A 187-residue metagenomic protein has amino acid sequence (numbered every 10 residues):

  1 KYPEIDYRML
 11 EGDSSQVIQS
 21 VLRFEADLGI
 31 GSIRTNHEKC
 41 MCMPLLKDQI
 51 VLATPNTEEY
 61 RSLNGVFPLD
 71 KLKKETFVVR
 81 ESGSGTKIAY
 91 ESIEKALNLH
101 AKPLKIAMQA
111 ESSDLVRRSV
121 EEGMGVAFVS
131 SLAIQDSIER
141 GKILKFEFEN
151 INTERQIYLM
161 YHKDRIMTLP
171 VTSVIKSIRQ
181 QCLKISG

Functional and structural regions predicted by a protein language model:
K1-E38: Central regulatory/effector-binding core of bacterial HTH transcription factors
Y2-M9, N98-A107, L144: A local structural motif
D6, S20, F24-E25, P44 (+5 more regions): Conserved functional loop/turn residues at catalytic and ligand-binding sites
I18-Q19, M43, D70, R117-R118 (+1 more regions): Alpha-helical segments flanking ligand/cofactor-binding loops in enzyme cores
H37-P44, D48, L63, D114-K163: Beta-alpha-beta core module
C40-I50, T54-V78, S82: Flexible hinge/capping segments at coil-to-helix
F77-L99, T168-L169, I175, I185-S186: Secondary-structure junction motif
F146-G187: A late-sequence structural motif
